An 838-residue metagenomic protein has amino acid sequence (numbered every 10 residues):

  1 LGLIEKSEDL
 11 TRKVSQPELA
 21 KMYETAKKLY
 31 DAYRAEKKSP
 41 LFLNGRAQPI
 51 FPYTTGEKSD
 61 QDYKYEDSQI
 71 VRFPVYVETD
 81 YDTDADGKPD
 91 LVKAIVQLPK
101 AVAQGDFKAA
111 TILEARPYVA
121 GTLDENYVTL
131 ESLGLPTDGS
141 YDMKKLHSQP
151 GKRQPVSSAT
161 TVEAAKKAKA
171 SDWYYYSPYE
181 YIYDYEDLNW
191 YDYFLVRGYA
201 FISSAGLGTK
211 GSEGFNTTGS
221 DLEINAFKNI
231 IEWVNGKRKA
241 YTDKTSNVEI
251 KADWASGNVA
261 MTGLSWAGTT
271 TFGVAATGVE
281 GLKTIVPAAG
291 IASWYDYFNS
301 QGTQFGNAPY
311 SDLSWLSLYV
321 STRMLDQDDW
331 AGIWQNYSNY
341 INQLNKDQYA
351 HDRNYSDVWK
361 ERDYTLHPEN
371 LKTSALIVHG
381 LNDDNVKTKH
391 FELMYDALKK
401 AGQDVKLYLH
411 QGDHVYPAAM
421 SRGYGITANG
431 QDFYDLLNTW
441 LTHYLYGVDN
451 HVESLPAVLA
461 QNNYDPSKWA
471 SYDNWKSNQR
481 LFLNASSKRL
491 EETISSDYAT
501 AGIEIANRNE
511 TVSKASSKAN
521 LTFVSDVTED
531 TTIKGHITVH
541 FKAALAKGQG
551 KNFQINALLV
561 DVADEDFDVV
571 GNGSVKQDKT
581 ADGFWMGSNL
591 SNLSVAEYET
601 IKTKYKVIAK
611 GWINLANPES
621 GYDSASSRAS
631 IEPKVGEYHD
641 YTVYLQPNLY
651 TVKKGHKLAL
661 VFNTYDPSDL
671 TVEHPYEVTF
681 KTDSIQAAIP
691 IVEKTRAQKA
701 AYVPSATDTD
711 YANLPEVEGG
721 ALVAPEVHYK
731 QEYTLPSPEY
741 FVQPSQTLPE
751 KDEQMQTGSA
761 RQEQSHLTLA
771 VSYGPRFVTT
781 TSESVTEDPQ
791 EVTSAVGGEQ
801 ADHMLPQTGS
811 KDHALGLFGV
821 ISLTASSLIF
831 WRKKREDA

Functional and structural regions predicted by a protein language model:
L1-F51, D60-Y63, P117, G121-D192 (+8 more regions): Accessory cap/linker subdomain of secreted extracellular hydrolases
D82-P89: Acidic, glycine-anchored loop motifs typical of Ca2+
F107-P117, L658: Short beta-strand element of the alpha/beta-hydrolase
L371, I377-H379, D383: Short beta-strand/loop motif that positions the catalytic acidic residue of the alpha/beta-hydrolase fold
D384-F391: Conserved alpha/beta-hydrolase "acid-adjacent" motif
H451-P744: Glycine/threonine-rich phosphate-binding loop and adjacent beta-strand/alpha-helix elements that clamp
Q698-A700, S705-F818, E836-A838: Intrinsically disordered, low-complexity repeat and linker tracts
A825-A838: C-terminal membrane-anchoring or membrane-association module
